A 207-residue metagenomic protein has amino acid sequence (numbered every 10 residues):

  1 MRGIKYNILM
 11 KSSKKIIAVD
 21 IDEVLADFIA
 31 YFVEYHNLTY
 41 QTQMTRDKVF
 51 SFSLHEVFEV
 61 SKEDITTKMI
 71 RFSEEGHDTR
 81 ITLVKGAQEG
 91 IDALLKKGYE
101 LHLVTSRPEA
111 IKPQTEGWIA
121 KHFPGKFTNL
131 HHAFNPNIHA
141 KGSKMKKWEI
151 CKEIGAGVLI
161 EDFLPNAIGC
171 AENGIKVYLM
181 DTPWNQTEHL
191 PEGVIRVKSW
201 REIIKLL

Functional and structural regions predicted by a protein language model:
R2-I65: Active-site neighborhood of HAD-like aspartate-dependent phosphohydrolases
F52-D92, Y99: Metal-dependent phosphoesterase signature
D78, A87-W118, H131-A133: Substrate-recognition element of Asp-dependent hydrolases with the DxDx(T/V) motif
H102-L103, E116, T128-L130, I138 (+2 more regions): Internal alpha/beta domain cores that form substrate/cofactor-binding pockets in large enzymes and binding proteins
P108-V158, A167-I168: Substrate-recognition "cap/lid" segment bordering the active-site pocket of phosphatases
K121-P136, H189-L207: Structural recognition of alpha->loop->beta junctions
A156-K198: Acidic, Mg2+-coordinating phosphoryl-transfer loop and its flanking beta/alpha structural elements, shared across
